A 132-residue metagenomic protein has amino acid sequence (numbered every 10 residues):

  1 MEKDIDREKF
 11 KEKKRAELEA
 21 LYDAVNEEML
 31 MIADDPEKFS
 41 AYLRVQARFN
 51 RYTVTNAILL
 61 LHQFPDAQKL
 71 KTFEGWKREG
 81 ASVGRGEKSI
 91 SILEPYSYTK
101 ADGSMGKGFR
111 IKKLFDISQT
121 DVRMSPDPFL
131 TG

Functional and structural regions predicted by a protein language model:
M1-G132: N-terminal accessory/interface modules of nucleic-acid-binding and processing proteins
